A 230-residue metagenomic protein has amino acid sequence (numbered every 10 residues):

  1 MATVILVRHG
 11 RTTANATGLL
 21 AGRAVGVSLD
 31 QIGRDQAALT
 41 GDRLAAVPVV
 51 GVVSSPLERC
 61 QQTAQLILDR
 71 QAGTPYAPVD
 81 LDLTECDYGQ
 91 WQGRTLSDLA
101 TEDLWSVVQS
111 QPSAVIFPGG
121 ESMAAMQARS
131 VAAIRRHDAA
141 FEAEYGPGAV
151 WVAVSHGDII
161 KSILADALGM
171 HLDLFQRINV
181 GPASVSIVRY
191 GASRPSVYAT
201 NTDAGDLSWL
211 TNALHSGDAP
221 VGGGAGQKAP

Functional and structural regions predicted by a protein language model:
A2, C86-S97, A143-A149, D166-P230: Acidic, low-complexity terminal tails and accessory targeting/binding regions of phosphate-metabolizing enzymes
T3-H9: Short, hydrophobic/glycine-enriched beta-strand segments
G10, G157: Active-site metal-binding loops of divalent metal-dependent hydrolases
R11-Q62, L66-I67, I116-V131: Loop-to-helix element that buttresses phosphate recognition and phosphoryl-transfer chemistry
A38-S106, A229-P230: Phosphate-coordination/substrate-recognition cap region in phosphate-metabolizing enzymes
A45-P48, H137-A149: Glycine-rich phosphate-binding loop signature in dinucleotide/nucleotide-binding domains
L66, S162, D166: Active-site signature of alpha/beta-hydrolase-fold catalytic machinery across serine- and Asp/Cys-nucleophile hydrolases
L104-A125, V221-G226, P230: Short glycine/proline- and acidic residue-enriched helix-loop micro-motifs that form flexible lids or anion-recognition
